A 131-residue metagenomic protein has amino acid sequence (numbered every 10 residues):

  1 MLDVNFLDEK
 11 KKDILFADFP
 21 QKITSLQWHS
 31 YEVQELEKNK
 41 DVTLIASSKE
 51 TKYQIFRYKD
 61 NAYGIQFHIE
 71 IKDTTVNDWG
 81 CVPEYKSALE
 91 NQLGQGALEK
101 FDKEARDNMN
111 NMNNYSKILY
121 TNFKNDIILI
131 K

Functional and structural regions predicted by a protein language model:
M1-T74: Pocket-forming structural segment of enzyme catalytic cores
I71, V76-K131: Acyltransferase
